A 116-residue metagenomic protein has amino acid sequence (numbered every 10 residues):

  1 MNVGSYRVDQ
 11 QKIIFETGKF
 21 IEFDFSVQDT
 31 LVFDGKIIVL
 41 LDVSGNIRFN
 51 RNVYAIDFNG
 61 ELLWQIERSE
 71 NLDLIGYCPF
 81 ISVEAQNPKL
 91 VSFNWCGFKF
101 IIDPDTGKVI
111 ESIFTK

Functional and structural regions predicted by a protein language model:
M1-K116: Secretory-pathway ectodomains
